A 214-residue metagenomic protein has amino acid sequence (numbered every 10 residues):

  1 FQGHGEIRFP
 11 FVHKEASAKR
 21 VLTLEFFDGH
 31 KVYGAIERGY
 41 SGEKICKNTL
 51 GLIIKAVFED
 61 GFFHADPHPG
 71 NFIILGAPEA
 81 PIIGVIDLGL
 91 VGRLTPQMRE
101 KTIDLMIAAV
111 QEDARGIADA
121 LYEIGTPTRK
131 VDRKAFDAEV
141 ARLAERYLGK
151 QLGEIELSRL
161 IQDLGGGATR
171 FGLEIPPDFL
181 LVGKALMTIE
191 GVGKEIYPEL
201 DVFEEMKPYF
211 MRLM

Functional and structural regions predicted by a protein language model:
F1-M214: Conserved catalytic cores of large enzyme domains
